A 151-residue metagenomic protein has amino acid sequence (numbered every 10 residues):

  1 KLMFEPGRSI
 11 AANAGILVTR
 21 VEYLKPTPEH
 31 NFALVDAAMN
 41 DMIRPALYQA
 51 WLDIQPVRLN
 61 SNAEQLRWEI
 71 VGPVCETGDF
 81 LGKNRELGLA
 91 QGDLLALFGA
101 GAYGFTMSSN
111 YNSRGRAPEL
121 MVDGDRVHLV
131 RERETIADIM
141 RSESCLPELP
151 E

Functional and structural regions predicted by a protein language model:
K1-E151: Charged (often Lys/Glu-rich) extended helix/loop segments that serve as interaction or gating elements
